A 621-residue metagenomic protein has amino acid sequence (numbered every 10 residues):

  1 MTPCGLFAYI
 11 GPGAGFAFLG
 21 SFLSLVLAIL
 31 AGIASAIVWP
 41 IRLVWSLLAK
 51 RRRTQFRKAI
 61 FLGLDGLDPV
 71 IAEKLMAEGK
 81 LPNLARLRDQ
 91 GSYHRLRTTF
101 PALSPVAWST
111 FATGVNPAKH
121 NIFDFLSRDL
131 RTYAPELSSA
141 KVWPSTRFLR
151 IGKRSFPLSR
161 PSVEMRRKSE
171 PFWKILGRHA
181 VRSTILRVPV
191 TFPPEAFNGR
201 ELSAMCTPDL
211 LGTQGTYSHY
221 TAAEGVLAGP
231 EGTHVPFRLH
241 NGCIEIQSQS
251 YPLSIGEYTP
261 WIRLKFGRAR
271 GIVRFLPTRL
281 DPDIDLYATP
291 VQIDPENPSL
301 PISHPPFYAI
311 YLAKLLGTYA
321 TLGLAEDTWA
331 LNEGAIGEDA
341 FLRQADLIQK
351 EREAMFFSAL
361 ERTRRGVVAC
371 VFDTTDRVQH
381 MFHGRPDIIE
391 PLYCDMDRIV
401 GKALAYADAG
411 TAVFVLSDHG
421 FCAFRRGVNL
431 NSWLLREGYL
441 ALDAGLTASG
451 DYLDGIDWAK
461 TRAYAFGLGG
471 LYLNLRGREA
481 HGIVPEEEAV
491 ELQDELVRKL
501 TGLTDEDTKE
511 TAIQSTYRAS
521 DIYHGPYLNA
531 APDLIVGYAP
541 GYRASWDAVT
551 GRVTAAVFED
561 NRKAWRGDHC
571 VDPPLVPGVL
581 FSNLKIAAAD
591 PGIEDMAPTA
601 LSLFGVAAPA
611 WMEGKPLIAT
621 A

Functional and structural regions predicted by a protein language model:
M1-F16: Short, strongly hydrophobic alpha-helical membrane anchors
L47-Y93, A102, R178, R182 (+3 more regions): Active-site-proximal N-terminal segment of extracellular/periplasmic enzymes that hydrolyze or transfer
A72-I122, L126, T184, A441: Short, structured active-site-proximal loop/turn typified by the sulfatase FGly-forming signature C/S-X-P-X-R
H94-V115, L186-E195, V371-T375, S417-A423 (+1 more regions): Short, solvent-exposed turn/loop segments enriched in Gly/Ser/Thr/Pro and often Arg
V115-G384, T461-T511, S545: His/Asp/Glu-rich, glycine-adjacent segments that coordinate divalent cations and/or stabilize oxyanion chemistry on
P194-F197, E491-E495, L503-A531, A588 (+2 more regions): Polar, surface-exposed loop/tail segments that function as active-site lids or cofactor/substrate-recognition elements
C394-L434, A512-A519, G525-Y527, L534-G537 (+2 more regions): Metal-dependent active-site segment of extracytoplasmic phospho-/sulfohydrolases and closely related
L434-I483, R562-F604: Substrate-binding rim/cap in mid-to-C-terminal beta-strand-loop elements of soluble/periplasmic
